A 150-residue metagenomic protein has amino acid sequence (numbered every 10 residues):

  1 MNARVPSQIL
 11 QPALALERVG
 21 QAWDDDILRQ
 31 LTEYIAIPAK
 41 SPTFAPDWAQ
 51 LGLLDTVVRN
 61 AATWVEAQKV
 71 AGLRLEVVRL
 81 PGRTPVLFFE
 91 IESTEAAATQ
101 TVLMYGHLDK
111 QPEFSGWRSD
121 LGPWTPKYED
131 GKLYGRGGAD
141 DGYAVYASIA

Functional and structural regions predicted by a protein language model:
N2-G138: Acidic/His- and Gly-rich active-site-bordering loop/insert found across diverse amide/peptide-bond hydrolases
L133, G137-A150: Acidic/histidine-rich catalytic neighborhood of metal-dependent amide-processing enzymes
